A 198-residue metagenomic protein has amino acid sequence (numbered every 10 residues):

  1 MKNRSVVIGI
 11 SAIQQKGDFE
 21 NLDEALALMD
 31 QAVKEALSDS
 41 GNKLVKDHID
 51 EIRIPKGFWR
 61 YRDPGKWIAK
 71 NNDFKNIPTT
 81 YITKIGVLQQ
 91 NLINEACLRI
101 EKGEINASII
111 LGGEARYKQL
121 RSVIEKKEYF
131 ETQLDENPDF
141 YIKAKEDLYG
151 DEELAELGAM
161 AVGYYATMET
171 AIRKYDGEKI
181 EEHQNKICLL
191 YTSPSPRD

Functional and structural regions predicted by a protein language model:
M1-L26, D139-G158, E169-T170, K174-E182 (+1 more regions): Condensing-enzyme catalytic core mediating Claisen C-C bond formation in acyl metabolism
A12-K34, K56, T79-N91: Active-site pocket-shaping loop/turn-to-helix segments
Q31, N94, V162, A166-T170: Residues on a specific face of well-ordered alpha-helices
L37-I49: Phosphate/pyrophosphate-binding loops at sites that engage ATP/ADP/AMP, CoA/4′-phosphopantetheine, polyphosphate
I49-P55: Short glycine-rich phosphate-binding loop at a beta-alpha junction
K56-R121, E125-G150, L154, G158 (+1 more regions): Conserved catalytic cysteine-centered active-site region of acyl-thioester-dependent Claisen-condensing enzymes
Y191-D198: Conserved small/polar residues in nucleotide/adenosyl-binding loops
